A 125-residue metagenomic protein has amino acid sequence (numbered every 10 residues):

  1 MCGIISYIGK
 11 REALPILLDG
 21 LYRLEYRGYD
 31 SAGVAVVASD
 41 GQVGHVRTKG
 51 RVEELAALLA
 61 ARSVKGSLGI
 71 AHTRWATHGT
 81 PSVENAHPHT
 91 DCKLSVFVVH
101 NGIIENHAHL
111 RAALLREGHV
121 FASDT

Functional and structural regions predicted by a protein language model:
M1-T125: Conserved short alpha-helical segments that host acidic/polar catalytic motifs at enzyme active sites
